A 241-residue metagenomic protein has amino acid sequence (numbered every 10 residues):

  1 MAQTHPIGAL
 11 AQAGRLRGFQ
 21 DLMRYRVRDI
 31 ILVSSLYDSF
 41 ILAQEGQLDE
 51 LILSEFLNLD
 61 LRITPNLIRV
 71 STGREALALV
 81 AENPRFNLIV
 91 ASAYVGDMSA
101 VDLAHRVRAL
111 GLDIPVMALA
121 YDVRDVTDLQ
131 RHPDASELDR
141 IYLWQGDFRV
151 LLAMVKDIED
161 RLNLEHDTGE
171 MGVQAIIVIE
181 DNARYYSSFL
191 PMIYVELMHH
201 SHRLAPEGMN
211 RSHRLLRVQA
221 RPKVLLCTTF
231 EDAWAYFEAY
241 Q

Functional and structural regions predicted by a protein language model:
A2-D21, L36, R69-S71, L112 (+3 more regions): Output/docking surface of receiver
H5-G8, R15-F56, L67-R69, A76 (+4 more regions): Conserved acidic segment of CheY-like receiver
L10-Q12, D38-L53, R62-T64, R69-V116 (+4 more regions): Conserved phosphotransfer microenvironments
R24, L61, G169-M171, V218: Short, flexible hinge/linker loops that cap or flank conserved catalytic cores
L32-S34, I52-L57, V80-P84, H105-R108 (+2 more regions): Generic detector of short, locally flexible boundary/turn motifs and exposed helical patches
F56-L59, V107, I158, L162 (+2 more regions): Hydrophobic, Leu/Ile/Phe/Ala-enriched alpha-helical segments that form helix-helix packing faces
D102, A153, S188-P191: Generic recognition of short, well-ordered alpha-helical segments
